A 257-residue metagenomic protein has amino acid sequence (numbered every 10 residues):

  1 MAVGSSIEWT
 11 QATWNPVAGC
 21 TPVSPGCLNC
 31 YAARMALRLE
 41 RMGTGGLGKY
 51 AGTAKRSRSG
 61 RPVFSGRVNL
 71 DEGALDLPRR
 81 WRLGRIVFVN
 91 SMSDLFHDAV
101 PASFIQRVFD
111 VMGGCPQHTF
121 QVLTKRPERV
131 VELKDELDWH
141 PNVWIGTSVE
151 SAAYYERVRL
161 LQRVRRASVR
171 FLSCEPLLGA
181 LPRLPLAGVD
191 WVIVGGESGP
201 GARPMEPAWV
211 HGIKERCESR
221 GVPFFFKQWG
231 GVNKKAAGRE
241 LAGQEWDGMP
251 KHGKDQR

Functional and structural regions predicted by a protein language model:
M1-P22, L39-G46, R58, Q162 (+2 more regions): Auxiliary Fe-S-binding modules of radical SAM enzymes
A2-Q11, V17-A18, V23, L28-V143 (+4 more regions): Conserved Radical SAM active-site core
I86-F88, T119-Q121, N142-G146, V169-S173 (+2 more regions): Structural preference for beta-strand elements that scaffold enzyme active sites
M92-D94, K125-P127, S148-A152, E175-L177 (+2 more regions): Active-site beta-loop-alpha junctions enriched in small/polar residues
A99, E150-A153, G201-A208: Conserved non-cysteine loop/helix-boundary elements of the Radical SAM core domain that shape
G114-T119, R166-V169, K214-P223: Structural alpha-beta junctions
E156-R159, F171-P176: Internal catalytic-core helix/loop-beta-alpha segment that presents or stabilizes conserved functional determinants
